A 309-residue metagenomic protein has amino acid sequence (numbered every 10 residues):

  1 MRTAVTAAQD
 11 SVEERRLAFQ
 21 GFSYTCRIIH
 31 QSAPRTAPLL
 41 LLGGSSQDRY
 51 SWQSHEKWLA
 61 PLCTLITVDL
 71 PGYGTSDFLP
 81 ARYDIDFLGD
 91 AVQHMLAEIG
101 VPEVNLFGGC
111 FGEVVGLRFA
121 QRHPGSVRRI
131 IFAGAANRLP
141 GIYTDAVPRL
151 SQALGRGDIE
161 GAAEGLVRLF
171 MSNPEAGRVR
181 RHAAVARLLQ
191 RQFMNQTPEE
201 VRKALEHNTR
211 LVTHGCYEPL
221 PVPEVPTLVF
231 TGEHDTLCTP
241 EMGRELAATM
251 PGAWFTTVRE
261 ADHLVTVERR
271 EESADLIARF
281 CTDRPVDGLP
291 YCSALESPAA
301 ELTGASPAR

Functional and structural regions predicted by a protein language model:
F22-D77: Conserved HGGG/HGGXW glycine-rich cap/lid loop of the alpha/beta-hydrolase fold
R27, I66-G108, D275: Active-site loop/oxyanion-hole signature of alpha/beta-hydrolase fold enzymes
G108, G112, G116: Gly/Ala-rich beta-loop-alpha elbow adjacent to hydrolase catalytic centers
Q121, R128-D158: Flexible "cap/lid" loop of the alpha/beta hydrolase fold
G141-Y143, G161-P221: Conserved alpha/beta-hydrolase catalytic His-Asp/Glu region
P223, V229-T231: Short beta-strand/loop motif that positions the catalytic acidic residue of the alpha/beta-hydrolase fold
H234-C238: Acidic catalytic loop of the alpha/beta-hydrolase fold
A253-R309: Catalytic active-site module of serine/aspartate enzymes centered on a nucleophile-bearing elbow/loop
